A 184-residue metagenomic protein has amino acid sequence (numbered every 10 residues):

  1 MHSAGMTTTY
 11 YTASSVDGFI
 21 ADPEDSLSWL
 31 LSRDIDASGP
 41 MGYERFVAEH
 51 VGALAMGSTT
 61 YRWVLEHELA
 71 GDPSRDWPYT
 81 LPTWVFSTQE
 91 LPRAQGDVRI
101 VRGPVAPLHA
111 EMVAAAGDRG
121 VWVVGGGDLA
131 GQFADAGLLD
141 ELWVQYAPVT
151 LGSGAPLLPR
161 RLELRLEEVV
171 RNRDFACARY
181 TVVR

Functional and structural regions predicted by a protein language model:
M1-R184: Enzymes that bind and transform nitrogen-containing heteroaromatic metabolites
